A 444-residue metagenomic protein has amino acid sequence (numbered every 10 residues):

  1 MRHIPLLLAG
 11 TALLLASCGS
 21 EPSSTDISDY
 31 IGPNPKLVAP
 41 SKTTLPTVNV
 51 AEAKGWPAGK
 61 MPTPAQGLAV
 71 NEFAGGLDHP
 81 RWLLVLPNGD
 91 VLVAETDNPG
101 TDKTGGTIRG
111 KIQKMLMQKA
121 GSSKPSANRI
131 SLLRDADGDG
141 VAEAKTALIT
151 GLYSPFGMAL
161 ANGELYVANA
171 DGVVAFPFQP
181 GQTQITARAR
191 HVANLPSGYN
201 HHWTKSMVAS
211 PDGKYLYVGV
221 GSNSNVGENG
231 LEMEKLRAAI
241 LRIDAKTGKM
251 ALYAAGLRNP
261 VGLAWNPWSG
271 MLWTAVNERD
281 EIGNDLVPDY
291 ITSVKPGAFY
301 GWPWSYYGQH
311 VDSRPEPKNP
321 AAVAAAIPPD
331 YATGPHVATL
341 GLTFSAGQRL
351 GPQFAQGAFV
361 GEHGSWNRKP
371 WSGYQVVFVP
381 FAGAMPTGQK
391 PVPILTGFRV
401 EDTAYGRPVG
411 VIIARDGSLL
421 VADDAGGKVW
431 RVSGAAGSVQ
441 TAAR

Functional and structural regions predicted by a protein language model:
L14-S17: C-terminal motif of bacterial Sec signal peptides marking the signal peptidase cleavage site
S20-A65, D102-T104, G110-G121, P125-A127 (+7 more regions): Beta-propeller domain segments
E72-G76, T146-Y153, V192-Y199, L252-G256 (+2 more regions): Surface loop/turn motifs at the tips and blade-to-blade linkers of beta-strand repeat domains
L83, M158, M207, P260-L263 (+2 more regions): Hydrophobic core register within WD40 beta-propeller blades
L86-G89, L160-G163, A209-G213, N266-S269 (+2 more regions): Residue-level detector of Asp-centered blade-edge/turn motifs that repeat once per structural unit in beta-propeller
D90-L92, E164-V167, Y215-G219, M271-A275 (+2 more regions): Conserved beta-propeller blade signature
V141-E164, N169-S210, N225: Asp-box/WD-like beta-propeller blade repeats and closely related beta-sheet repeat scaffolds
I412-A442: Blade-level signature of beta-propeller repeat domains, shared across WD40, Kelch, NHL, RCC1 and BNR/Asp-box propellers
